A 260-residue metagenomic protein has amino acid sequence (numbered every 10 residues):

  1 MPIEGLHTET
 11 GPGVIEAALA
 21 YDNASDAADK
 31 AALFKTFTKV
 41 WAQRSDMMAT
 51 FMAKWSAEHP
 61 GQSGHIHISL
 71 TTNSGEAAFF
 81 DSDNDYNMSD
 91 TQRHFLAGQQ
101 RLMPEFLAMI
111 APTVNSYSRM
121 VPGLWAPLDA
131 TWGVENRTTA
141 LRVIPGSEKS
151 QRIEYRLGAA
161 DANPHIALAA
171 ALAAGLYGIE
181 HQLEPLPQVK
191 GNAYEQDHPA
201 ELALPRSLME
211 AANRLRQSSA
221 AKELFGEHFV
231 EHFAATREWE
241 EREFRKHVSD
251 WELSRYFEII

Functional and structural regions predicted by a protein language model:
M1-L19, A49-S69, F106-V114: Core alpha/beta catalytic barrel or barrel-like domain that forms the active/cofactor pocket in diverse metabolic
L6-G11, N23-F34, S56-S63, N87-T91 (+1 more regions): Short, contiguous, pocket-lining structural segments that sit at or immediately flank catalytic/ligand-binding sites
A17-N23, F34, K39: Phosphate-binding chemistry for phosphorylated carbohydrates and sugar-nucleotides
L19-A28, A77-D85: Glycine-rich tight-turn/loop motif centered on a GG-T
L33, F37-Q43, M47-T50, N73-I260: Catalytic-core signal marking the mid-to-C-terminal active-site face
